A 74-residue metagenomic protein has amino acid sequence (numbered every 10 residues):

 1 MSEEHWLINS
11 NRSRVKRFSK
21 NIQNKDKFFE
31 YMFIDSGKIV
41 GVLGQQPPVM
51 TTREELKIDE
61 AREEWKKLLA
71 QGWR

Functional and structural regions predicted by a protein language model:
M1-R74: Terminus-proximal functional modules
